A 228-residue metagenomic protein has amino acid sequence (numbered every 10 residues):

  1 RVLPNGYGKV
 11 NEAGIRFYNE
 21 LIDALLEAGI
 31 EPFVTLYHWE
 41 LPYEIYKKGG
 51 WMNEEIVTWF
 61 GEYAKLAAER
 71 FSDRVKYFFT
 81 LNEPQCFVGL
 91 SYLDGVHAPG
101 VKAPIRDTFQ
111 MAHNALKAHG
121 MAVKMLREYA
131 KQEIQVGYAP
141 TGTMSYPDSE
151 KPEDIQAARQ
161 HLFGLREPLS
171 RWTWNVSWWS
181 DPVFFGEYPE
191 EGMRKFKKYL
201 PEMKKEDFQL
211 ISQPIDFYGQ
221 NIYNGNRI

Functional and structural regions predicted by a protein language model:
R1-E12: Glycine-rich, proline-tolerant flexible connector loops at the mouths of alpha/beta enzymes
N5, R16-I228: Active-site region of glycoside hydrolase catalytic domains
